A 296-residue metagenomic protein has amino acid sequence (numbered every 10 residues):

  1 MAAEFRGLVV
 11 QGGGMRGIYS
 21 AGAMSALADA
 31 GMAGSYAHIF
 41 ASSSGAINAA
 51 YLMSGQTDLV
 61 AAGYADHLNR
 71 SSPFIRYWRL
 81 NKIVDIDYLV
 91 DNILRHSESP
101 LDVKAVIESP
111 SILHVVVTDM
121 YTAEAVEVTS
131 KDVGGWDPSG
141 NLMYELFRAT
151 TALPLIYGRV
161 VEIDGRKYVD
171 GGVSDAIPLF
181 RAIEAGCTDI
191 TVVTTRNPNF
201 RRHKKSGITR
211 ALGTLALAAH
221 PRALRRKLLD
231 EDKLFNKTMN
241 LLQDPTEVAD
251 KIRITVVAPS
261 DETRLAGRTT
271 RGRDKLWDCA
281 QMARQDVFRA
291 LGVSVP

Functional and structural regions predicted by a protein language model:
M1-F40, A50-P296: Patatin-like phospholipase
A41, G45: Gly/Ala-rich beta-loop-alpha elbow adjacent to hydrolase catalytic centers
